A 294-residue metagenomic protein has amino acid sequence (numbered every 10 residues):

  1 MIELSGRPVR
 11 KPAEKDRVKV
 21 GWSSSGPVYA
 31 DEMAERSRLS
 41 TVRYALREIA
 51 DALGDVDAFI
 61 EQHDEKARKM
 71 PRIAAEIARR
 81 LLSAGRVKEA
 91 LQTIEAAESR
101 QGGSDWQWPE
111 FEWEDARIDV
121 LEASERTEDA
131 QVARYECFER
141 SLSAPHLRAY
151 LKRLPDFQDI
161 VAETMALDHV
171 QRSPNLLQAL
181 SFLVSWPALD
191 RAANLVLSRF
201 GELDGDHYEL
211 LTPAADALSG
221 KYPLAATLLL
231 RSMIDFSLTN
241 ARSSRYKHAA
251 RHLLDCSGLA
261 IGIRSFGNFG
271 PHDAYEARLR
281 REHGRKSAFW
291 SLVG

Functional and structural regions predicted by a protein language model:
M1-G294: Eukaryote-biased, non-catalytic alpha-solenoid scaffold regions
